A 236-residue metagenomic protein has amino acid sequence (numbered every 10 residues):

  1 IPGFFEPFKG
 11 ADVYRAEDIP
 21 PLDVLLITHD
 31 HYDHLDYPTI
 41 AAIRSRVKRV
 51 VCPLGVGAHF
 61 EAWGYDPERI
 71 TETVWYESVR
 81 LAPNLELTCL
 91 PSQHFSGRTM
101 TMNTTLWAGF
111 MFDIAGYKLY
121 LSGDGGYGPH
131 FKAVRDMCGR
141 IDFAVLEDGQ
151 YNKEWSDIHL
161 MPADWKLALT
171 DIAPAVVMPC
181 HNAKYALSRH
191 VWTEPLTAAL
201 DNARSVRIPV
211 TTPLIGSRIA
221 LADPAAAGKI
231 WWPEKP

Functional and structural regions predicted by a protein language model:
I1-D12, N103-G123: Conserved beta-strand hairpin/beta-sheet module of binuclear metal-dependent hydrolase folds, prominently
I1-D30, Y37-A42, C52-G55, G97 (+2 more regions): Pre-active-site segment of Zn-dependent metallo-hydrolases
V24, R49, G55-A58, K118 (+1 more regions): Cap/insert and terminal regions of metallo-dependent hydrolase folds
Y37-R44, L187-T197, D223: Metal-dependent catalytic neighborhoods of phosphoester/phosphodiester hydrolases
T39-R46, D113-L119: Short, surface-exposed connector motifs at secondary-structure boundaries
C52-Y117, A198-G216, A222-D223: Metallo-beta-lactamase
S217-P236: Short, basic/aromatic-enriched C-terminal tail that caps enzymatic domains
